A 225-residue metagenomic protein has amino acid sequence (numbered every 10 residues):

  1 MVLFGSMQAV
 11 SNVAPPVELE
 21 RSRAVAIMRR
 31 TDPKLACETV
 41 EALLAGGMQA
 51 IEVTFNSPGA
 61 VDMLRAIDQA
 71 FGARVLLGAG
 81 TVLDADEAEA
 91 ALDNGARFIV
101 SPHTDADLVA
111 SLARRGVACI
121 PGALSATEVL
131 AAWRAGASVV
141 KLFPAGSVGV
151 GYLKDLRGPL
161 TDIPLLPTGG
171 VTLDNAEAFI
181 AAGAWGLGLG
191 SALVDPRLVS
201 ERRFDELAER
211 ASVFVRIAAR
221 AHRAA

Functional and structural regions predicted by a protein language model:
V2-R97, T104, R114, D162 (+3 more regions): Conserved N-terminal beta1-alpha1 strand-loop-helix module at the mouth
E52, V100, I120, V139-K141 (+1 more regions): Conserved beta-strand positions in the central sheet of alpha/beta enzyme cores
F55, T81, P102-T104, A123-L124 (+3 more regions): Short secondary-structure boundary segments
E89-A132: Hydrophobic, well-structured mid-protein blocks that either form specific transmembrane helices
P102-L108, L142-G149, A184-R203: Glycine-rich phosphate-binding active-site loops on the catalytic face of alpha/beta enzymes
S125-S138, V150-Y152, L156: Anionic-ligand binding region
